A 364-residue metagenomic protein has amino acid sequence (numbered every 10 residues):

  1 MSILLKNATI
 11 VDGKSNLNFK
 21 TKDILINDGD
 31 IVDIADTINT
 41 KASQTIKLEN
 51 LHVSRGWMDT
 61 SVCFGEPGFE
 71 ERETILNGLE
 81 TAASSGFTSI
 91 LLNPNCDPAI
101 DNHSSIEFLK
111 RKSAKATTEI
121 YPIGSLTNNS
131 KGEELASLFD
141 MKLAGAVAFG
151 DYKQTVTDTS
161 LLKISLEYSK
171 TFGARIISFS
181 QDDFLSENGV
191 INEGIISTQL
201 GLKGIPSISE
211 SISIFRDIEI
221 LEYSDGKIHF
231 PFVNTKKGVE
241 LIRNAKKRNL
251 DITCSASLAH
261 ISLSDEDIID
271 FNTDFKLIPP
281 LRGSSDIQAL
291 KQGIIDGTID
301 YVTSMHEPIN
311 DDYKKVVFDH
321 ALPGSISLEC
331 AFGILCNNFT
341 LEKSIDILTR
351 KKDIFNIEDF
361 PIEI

Functional and structural regions predicted by a protein language model:
M1-T40: N-terminal metal-binding scaffold of metallo-dependent hydrolase/deaminase domains
A8, G29, N50, S61 (+9 more regions): Divalent metal-coordination and catalytic microenvironments
T37-V53: Active-site metal-binding motif and surrounding structural segment of the metallo-beta-lactamase
E49-S113: Metal-associated gating/positioning segment near the N- to mid-region
T60-E73, Y121-E134, K203-G204: Active-site mouth loops of central-metabolism enzymes
R111-S125: A glycine-rich helix N-cap at a beta->alpha junction
A136-V302: Histidine/acidic residue-rich metal-binding segments in metalloenzymes
Q199-D225, I295, Y301-V302, E307-I364: His/Asp/Glu-enriched, well-ordered alpha-helical/loop segment that forms or immediately abuts the divalent-metal
